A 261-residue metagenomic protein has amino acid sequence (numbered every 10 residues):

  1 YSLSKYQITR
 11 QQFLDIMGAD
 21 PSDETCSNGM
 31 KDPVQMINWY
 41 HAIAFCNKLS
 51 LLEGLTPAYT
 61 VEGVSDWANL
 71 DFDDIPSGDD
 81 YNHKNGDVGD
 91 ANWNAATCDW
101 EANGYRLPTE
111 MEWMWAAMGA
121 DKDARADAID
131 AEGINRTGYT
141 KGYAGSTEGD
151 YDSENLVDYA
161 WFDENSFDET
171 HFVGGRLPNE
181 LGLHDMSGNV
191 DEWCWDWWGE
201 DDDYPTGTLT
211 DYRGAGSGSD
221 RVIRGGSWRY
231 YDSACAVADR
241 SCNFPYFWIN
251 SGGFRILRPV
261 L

Functional and structural regions predicted by a protein language model:
Y1-L156, W197-E200, P259: Active-site microenvironments of metalloenzymes and redox enzymes
D15, G175, V237: Charged/polar, solvent-exposed surface patches and flexible loops
T25, P33, W115, G142 (+5 more regions): Conserved beta-strand positions that form and line the central face of beta-propeller blades
G29-K31, W39, A102-Y105, E110 (+6 more regions): Extracellular structured ligand-interaction cores
M36, G175, F247: Conserved strand-loop elements at the edges of beta-sheets that form or border functional pockets
A91-W100, Y151-S187, S241-F244: Short, well-ordered junction/capping motifs at the entry into regular secondary structure
K122, A126-I129, I134-G149, S166-E169 (+1 more regions): Surface-exposed recognition segments
